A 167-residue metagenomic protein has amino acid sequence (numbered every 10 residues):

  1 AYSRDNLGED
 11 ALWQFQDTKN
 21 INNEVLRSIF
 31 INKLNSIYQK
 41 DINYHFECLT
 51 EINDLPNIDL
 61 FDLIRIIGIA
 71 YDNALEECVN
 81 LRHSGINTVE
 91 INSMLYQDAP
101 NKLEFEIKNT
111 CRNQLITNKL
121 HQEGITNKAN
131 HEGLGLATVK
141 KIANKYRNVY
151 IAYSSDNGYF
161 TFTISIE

Functional and structural regions predicted by a protein language model:
T18-I21, Y44-I66: Conserved short strand/loop->alpha-helix "switch" segment adjacent to the catalytic nucleotide/phosphoryl-transfer site
T18-K40: Short beta-to-alpha transition helix within the HATPase_c
F46-T50, Q97, C111: Heptad-repeat coiled-coil segments of the DHp/HisKA dimerization-phosphoacceptor module
L60-S84, K145: Conserved ATP-binding N-box helix of the HATPase_c
S84-P100: Short beta-strand/loop element within the Bergerat-fold HATPase_c
P100-G133: Glycine-rich/acidic phosphate-handling loop/turn and adjacent ATP-lid/helix of nucleotide-binding kinase/ATPase domains
T138-Y150: Conserved glycine-/histidine-rich ATP-lid loop and adjacent helix of the Bergerat-fold HATPase_c
G158-E167: Short C-terminal beta-strand
